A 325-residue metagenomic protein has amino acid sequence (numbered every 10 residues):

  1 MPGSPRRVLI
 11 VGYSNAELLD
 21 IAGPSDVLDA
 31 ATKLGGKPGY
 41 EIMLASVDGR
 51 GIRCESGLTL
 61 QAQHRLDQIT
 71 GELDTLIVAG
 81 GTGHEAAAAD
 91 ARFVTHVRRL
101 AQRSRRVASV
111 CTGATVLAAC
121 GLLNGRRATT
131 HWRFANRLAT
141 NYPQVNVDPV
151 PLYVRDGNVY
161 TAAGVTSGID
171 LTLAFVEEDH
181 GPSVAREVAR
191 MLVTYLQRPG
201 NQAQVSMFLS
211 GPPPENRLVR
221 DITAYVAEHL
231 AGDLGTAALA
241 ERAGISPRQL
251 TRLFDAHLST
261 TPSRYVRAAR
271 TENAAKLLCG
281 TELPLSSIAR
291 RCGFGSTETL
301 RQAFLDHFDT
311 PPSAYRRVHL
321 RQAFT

Functional and structural regions predicted by a protein language model:
M1-A119: N-terminal functional module of multi-domain proteins
N124-L152, E187-V188, L192: A conserved active-site-flanking secondary-structure segment within enzyme catalytic domains
T129, V266-K276, A314-T325: Short, basic, alpha-helical segments at the C-terminal edge of helix-turn-helix-like DNA-binding modules
P151-M191: Conserved anion/nucleotide-ligand pocket segment
M191-Y195, R242: Short acidic/histidine-centered micro-motifs embedded in hydrophobic/aromatic stretches that mark compact functional
P199-R264, T281-C292: DNA-binding recognition helix and immediately preceding turn/loop of helix-turn-helix/winged-helix domains
R248, T297-E298: Key DNA-contact positions within bacterial/archaeal DNA-binding proteins
G280-P284, R291, E298-T325: …primarily DNA-binding HTH/wHTH and HhH modules…
